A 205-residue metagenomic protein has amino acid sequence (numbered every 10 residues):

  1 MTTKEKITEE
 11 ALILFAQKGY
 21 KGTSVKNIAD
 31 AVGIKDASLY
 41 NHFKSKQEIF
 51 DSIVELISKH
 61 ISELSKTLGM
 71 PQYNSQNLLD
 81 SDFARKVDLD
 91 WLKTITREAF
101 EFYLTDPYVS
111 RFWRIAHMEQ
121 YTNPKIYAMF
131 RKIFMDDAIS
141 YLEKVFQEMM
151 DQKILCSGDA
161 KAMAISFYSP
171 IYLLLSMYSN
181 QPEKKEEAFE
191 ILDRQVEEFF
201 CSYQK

Functional and structural regions predicted by a protein language model:
K6, E10, L14-L56: Helix-turn-helix
E10, L14, L56, E98 (+2 more regions): Amphipathic alpha-helical interface segments
Q17-K21, D106, Q152: Short coil/turn segments at alpha/beta junctions that flank glycine-rich nucleotide-binding fingerprints
K46, I53, I57-I61, L92 (+2 more regions): Hydrophobic/aromatic residues within well-ordered alpha-helical segments
D51-I95: Amphipathic alpha-helical linker/stalk segments
R85-M118, K161, I165, F189 (+1 more regions): Amphipathic alpha-helical segments that line or abut small-molecule/effector binding pockets and mediate allosteric
D90, L104-H117, Y121-D151: Amphipathic alpha-helical packing segments from all-alpha helical-bundle domains
A128, K132, D136, F146-E197: Hydrophobic/aromatic-rich alpha-helical bundle segments in the mid-to-C-terminal region
